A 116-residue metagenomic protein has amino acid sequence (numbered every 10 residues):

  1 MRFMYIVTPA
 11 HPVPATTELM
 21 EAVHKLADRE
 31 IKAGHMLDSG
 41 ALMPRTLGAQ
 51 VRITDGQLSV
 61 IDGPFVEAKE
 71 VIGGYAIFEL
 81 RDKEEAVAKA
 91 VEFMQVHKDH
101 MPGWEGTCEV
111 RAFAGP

Functional and structural regions predicted by a protein language model:
M1-P116: Conserved, structured core segments of small domains
